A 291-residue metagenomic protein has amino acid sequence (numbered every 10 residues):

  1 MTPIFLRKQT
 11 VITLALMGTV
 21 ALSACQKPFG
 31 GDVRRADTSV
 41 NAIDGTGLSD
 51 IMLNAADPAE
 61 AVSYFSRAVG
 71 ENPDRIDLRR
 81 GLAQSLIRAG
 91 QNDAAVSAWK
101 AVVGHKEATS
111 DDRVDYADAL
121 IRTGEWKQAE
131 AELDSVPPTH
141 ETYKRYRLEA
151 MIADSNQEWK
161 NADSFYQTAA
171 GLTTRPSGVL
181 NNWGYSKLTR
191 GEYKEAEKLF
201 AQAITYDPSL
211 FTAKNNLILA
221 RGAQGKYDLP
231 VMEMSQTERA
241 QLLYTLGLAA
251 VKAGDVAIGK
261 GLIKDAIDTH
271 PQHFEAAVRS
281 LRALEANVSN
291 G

Functional and structural regions predicted by a protein language model:
C25-G81, S85-D93, S97: N-terminal leader/linker segments that initiate helical-solenoid repeat arrays
E71, G104-K106, V136-H140, G171-T173 (+3 more regions): Structural marker of alpha-solenoid helical repeat scaffolds
I76-D77, T109-D111, E141-K144, W159 (+5 more regions): Helix-start (N-cap) detector for alpha-helical repeat units in TPR-like alpha-solenoids, especially tetratricopeptide
G81, D115, L148-E149, N182 (+3 more regions): Canonical tetratricopeptide repeat
